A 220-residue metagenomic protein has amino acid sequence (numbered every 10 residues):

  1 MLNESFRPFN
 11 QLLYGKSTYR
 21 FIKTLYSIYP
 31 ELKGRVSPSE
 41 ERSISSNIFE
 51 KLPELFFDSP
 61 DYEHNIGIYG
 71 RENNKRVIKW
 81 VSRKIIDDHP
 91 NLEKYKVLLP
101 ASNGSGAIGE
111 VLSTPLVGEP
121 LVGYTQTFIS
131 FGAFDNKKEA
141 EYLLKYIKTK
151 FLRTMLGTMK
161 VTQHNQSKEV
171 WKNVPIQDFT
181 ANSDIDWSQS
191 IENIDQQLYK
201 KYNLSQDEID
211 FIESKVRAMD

Functional and structural regions predicted by a protein language model:
M1-T125, F134-I185, Q189-Q206: C-terminal substrate-recognition regions of SAM-dependent nucleic acid methyltransferases
F128: Short hydrophobic/aromatic beta-strand or adjacent loop that forms the aromatic wall/cage of a ligand/substrate-binding
D207-D220: Short, amphipathic C-terminal "tail helix"
